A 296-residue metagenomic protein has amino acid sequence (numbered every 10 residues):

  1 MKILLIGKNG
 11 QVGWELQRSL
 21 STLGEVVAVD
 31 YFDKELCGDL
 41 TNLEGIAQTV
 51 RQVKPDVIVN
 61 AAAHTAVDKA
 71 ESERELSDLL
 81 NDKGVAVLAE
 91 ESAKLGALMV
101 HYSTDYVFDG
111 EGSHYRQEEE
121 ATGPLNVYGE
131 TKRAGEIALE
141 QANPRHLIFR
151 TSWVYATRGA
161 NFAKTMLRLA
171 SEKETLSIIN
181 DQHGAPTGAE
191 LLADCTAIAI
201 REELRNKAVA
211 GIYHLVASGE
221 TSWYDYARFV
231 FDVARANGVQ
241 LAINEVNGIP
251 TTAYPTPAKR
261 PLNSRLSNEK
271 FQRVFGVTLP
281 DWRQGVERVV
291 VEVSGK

Functional and structural regions predicted by a protein language model:
I3-S21: N-terminal Rossmann NAD(P)H-binding glycine-rich loop of SDR-like oxidoreductase domains
I6, V29, A61, M99-T104 (+2 more regions): SDR active-site strand-loop-helix element
D30-N42: Rossmann-fold cofactor-recognition segment
L40-D82: NAD(P)H-binding glycine-rich loop region in Rossmannoid oxidoreductase-like domains and their noncatalytic homologs
L79, G84-V87, K94, V107-F149 (+1 more regions): Catalytic helix-loop patch of NAD(P)-dependent Rossmann-fold dehydrogenases
I137-I198: NAD(P)-dependent short-chain dehydrogenase/reductase
C195-T196, E202-P255: Mid/C-terminal beta-alpha module of Rossmann-like enzyme folds, strongest in SDR-family dehydrogenases/epimerases
W282-K296: Amphipathic terminal alpha-helices
